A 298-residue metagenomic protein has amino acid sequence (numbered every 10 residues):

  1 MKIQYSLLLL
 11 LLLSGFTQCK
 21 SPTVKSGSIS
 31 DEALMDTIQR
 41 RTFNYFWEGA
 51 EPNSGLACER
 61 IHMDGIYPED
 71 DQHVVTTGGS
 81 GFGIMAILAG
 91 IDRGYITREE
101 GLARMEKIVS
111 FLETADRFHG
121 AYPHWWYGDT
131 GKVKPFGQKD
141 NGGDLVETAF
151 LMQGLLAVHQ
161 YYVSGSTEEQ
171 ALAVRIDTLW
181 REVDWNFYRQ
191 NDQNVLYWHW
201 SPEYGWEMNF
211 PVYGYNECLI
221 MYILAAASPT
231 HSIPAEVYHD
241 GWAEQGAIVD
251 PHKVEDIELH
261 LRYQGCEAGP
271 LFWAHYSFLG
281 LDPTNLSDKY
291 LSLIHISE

Functional and structural regions predicted by a protein language model:
M1-S26: Bacterial Sec-dependent N-terminal signal peptides
V24-V75, H119-A121, W125-W126, A226: Low-complexity, Ser/Thr/Pro/Gly-enriched N-terminal "stalk/linker" regions
E32-I38, G120-T148, V163-S297: Extended ligand-binding clefts on enzyme/binding-domain cores
M35-W47, I84, L102-E113, M152 (+2 more regions): Hydrophobic core segments within long, regular secondary-structure runs in both alpha- and beta-rich folds
G49-N53, I87, D116, H159-Y162 (+2 more regions): Sec/Tat-exported extracytoplasmic proteins
H73-G81, M85-V133, G137: Membrane helical hairpin/interfacial module
I84-D92, Q153-Q160, Y222-A225, F278-P283: Short glycine/serine- and small hydrophobic-enriched flexible loop segments
G90-R98, V158-V174: Inter-helical turn/loop segments and adjacent helix faces that build the functional surface of alpha-helical bundle
